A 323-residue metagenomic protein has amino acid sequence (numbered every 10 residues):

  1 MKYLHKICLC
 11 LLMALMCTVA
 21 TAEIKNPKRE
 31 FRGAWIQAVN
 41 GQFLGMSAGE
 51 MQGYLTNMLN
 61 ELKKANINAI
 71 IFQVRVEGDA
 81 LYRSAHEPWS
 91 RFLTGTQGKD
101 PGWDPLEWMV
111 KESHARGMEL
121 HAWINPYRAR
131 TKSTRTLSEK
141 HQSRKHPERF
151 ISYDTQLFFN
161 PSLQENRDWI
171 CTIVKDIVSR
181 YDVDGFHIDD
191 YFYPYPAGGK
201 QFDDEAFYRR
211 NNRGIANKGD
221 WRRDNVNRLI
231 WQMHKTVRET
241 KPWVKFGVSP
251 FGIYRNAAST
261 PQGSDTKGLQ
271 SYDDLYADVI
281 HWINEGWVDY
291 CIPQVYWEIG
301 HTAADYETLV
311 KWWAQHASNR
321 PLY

Functional and structural regions predicted by a protein language model:
C8-M16: Bacterial N-terminal signal peptides
A20-A22: Boundary at the C-terminal end of the N-terminal hydrophobic targeting segment
I24-A80, M118, R167: N-terminal structural segment of carbohydrate-active enzymes
R29-F31, W35-Q37, G41-G53, A122 (+2 more regions): Active-site-adjacent "subsite" loops/lids of carbohydrate-active enzymes
F43-G45, G49-E50, G78-A80, K99-D100 (+3 more regions): Acidic-and-aromatic substrate-binding clefts and catalytic sites of carbohydrate-active enzymes
A65-P101: Aromatic-lined carbohydrate-binding/catalytic grooves of carbohydrate-active enzymes
N68, R75, R116, R144-W287 (+1 more regions): Polysaccharide-binding and catalytic clefts of secreted carbohydrate-active enzymes
L106, T266-I283, H301-H316: Alpha-helical scaffolding within the catalytic cores of extracellular/periplasmic polymer-degrading hydrolases
